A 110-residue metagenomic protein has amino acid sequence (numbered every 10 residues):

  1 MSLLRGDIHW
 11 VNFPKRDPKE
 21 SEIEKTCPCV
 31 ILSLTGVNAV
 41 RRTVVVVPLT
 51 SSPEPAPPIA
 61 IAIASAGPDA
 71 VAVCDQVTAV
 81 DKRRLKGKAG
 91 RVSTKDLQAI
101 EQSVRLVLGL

Functional and structural regions predicted by a protein language model:
M1-L110: Conserved functional hotspots at enzyme active or ligand-binding sites that engage polyanionic ligands
